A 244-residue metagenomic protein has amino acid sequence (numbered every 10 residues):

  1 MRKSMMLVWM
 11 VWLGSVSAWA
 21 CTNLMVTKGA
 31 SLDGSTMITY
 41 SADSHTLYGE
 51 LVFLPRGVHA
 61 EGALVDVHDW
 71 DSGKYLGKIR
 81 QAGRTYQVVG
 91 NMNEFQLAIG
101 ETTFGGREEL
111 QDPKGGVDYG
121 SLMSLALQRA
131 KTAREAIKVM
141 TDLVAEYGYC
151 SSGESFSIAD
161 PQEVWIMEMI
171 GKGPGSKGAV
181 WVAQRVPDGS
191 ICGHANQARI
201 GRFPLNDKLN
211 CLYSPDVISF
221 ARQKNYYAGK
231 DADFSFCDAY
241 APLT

Functional and structural regions predicted by a protein language model:
M1-S4: Positively charged n-region of N-terminal signal peptides that target proteins for export
M6-W9: Sec-dependent N-terminal signal peptides
W12, V16-A20: Sec/Tat signal peptide C-region and signal peptidase I cleavage site
C21-Y119, V139-T244: A contiguous strand-loop segment
G120-S124: Conserved short S/T/G-enriched processing/targeting/catalytic segments and their helical context
A126-R129: A structural signal for short, well-ordered beta-strand elements
